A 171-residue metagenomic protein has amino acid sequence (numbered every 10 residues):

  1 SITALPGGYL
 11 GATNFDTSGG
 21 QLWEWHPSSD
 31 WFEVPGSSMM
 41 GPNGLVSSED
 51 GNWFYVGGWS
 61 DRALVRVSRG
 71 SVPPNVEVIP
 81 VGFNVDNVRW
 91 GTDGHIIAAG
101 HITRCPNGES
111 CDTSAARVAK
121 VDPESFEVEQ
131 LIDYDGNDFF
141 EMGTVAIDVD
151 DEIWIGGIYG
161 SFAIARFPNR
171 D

Functional and structural regions predicted by a protein language model:
S1-D16, S47-E49, F54-D61, I97-R104 (+2 more regions): Conserved beta-strand positions in repeat-built beta-propeller and related beta-rich domains
S1-P6, D16-Q21, W31-W53, V81-I96 (+1 more regions): Beta-rich, blade/repeat-based domains predominating in secreted/periplasmic proteins but also intracellular
G20-L22, R62-L64, C105, V118 (+1 more regions): Structural signal for beta-propeller blades
Q21-G44, A63-G82, D122-N137: Blade-edge beta-strand/turn elements of extracellular beta-propeller and related beta-sheet repeat scaffolds
S28, M39, D50-G51, W59-D61 (+5 more regions): Short strand-connecting beta-turns/loops that link adjacent beta-strands
Y55-W59, L64-S68, V78-P80, R89 (+1 more regions): Short, conserved beta-strand edge motifs with alternating hydrophobic and charged residues
V81-G136: Loop/turn-rich, solvent-exposed surfaces of beta-rich toroidal or solenoidal domains
M142-D171: Blade-level signature of beta-propeller repeat domains, shared across WD40, Kelch, NHL, RCC1 and BNR/Asp-box propellers
